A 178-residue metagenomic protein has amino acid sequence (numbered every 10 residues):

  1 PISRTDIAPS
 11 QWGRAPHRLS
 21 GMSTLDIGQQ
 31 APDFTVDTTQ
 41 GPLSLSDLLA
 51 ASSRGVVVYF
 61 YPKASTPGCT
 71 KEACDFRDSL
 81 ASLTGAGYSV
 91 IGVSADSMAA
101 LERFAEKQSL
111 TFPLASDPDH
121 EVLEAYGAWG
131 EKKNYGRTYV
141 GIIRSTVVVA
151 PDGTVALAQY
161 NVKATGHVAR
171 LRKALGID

Functional and structural regions predicted by a protein language model:
D6, Q11-D178: Chalcogenol-based redox active-site neighborhoods
